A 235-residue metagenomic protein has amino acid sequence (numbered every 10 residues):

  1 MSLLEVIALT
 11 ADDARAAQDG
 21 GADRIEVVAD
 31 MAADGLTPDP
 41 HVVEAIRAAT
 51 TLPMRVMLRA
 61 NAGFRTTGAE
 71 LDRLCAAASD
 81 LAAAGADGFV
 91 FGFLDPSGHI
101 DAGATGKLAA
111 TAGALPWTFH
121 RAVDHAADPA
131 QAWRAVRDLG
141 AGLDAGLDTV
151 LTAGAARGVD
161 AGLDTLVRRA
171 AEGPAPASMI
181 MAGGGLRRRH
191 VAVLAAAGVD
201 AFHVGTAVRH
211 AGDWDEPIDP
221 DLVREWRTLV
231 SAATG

Functional and structural regions predicted by a protein language model:
M1-L4, A22-D23, T50-M54, G85-D87 (+5 more regions): Short, well-ordered coil/turn segments that N-cap beta-strands
L3-G21, E26-D30, D34-G35: N-terminal beta1-alpha1 ligand-phosphate binding loop
L4-A8, I25-V27, M54-A60, F89-F91 (+4 more regions): Hydrophobic faces of well-ordered beta-strands that scaffold small-molecule active sites in alpha/beta enzyme cores
I7, D13-A14, I100-W117, V136-A141 (+2 more regions): A short, hydrophobic/aromatic-rich structural module that often spans a beta strand with its adjoining loop
L9-G20, R65-D80, D124-G140, L166-E172 (+3 more regions): Catalytic cores of alpha/beta
D12, M31-L52, G68-R73, F93-G113 (+4 more regions): Active-site-adjacent beta->alpha loops and helix N-cap segments on the catalytic face of soluble alpha/beta enzymes
I25-L36, D80, A84-P96, G140-A161 (+1 more regions): Glycine-rich phosphate-binding active-site loops on the catalytic face of alpha/beta enzymes
A62, G85, G173-G235: C-terminal alpha-helical cap/extension of soluble enzyme domains
